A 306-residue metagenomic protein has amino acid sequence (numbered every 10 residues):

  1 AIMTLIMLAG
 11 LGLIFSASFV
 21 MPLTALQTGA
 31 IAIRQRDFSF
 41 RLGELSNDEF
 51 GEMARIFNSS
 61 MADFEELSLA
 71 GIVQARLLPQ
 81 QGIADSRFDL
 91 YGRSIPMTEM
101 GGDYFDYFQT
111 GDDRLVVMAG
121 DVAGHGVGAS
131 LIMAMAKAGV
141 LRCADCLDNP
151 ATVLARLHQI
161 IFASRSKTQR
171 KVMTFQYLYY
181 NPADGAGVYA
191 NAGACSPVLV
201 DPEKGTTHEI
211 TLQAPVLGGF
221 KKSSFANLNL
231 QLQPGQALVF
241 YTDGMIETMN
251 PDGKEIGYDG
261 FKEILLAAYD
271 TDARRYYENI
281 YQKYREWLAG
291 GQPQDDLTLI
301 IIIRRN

Functional and structural regions predicted by a protein language model:
A1-I14: Selective recognition of signaling/oligomerization transmembrane alpha-helices
L11-R41, L45: Membrane-proximal alpha-helical signal-transduction linkers
F15, Q176, L228-F240, M245-N306: C-terminal catalytic subdomain
I31-R34, M61, L141-A144, Y269: A structural signal for long alpha-helical coiled-coils and helix-turn connectors that form the cytosolic signaling
A32, G43-L67: Amphipathic coiled-coil signaling helices used for dimeric signal transmission
S39, D48-G51, A123, M245 (+1 more regions): Adenine-nucleotide cofactor-binding loop residues
A62-A237, E286-N306: … and, occasionally, acidic/histidine-rich disordered N-termini of signaling adaptors
